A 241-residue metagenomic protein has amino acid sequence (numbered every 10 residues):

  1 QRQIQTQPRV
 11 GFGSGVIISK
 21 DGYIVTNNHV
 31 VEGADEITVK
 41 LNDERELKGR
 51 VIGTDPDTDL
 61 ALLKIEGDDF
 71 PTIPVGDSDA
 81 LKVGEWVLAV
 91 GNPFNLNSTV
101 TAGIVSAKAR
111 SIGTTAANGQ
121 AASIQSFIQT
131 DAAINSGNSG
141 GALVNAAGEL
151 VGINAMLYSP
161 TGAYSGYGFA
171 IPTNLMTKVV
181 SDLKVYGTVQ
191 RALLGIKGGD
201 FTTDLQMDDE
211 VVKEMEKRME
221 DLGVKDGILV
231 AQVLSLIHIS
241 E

Functional and structural regions predicted by a protein language model:
Q1-D226, A231-S235: Serine-dependent protease modules
I237-E241: Conserved small/polar residues in nucleotide/adenosyl-binding loops
